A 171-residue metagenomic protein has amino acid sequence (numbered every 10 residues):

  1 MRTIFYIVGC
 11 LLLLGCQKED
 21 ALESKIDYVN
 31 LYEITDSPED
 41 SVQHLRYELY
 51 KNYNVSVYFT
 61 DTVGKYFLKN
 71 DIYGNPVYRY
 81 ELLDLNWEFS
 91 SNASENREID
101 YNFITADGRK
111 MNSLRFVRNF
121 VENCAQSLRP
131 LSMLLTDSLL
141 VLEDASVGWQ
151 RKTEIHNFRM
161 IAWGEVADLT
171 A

Functional and structural regions predicted by a protein language model:
M1-Q17: Sec-dependent bacterial lipoprotein signal peptides
R2, Y73, S146-W149: Residue-level detector of functional hotspots within protein domains
Y6, A21, E122: Residue-level marker of positions within ordered structural domains that often coincide with functionally constrained
C16-M111: Acidic/polar, low-complexity intrinsically disordered N-terminal segments immediately downstream of a Sec signal
A93, L139-V141, L169: Residues that cap or initiate secondary-structure elements
Y101-R159: Auxiliary, metal-adjacent structural segments of Zn-dependent hydrolase domains
R159-A171: Active-site recognition of the HExxH zinc-binding catalytic motif
